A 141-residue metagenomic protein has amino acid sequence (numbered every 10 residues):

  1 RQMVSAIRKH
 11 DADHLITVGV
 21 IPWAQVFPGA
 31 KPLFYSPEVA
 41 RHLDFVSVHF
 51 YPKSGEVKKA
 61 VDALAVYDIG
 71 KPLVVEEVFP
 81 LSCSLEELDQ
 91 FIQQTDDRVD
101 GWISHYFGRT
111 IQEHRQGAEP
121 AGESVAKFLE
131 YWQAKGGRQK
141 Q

Functional and structural regions predicted by a protein language model:
R1-T110, H114-L129: Extracellular glycoside hydrolase catalytic/binding regions
Y131-Q141: Carbohydrate-binding surfaces of carbohydrate-active enzymes
